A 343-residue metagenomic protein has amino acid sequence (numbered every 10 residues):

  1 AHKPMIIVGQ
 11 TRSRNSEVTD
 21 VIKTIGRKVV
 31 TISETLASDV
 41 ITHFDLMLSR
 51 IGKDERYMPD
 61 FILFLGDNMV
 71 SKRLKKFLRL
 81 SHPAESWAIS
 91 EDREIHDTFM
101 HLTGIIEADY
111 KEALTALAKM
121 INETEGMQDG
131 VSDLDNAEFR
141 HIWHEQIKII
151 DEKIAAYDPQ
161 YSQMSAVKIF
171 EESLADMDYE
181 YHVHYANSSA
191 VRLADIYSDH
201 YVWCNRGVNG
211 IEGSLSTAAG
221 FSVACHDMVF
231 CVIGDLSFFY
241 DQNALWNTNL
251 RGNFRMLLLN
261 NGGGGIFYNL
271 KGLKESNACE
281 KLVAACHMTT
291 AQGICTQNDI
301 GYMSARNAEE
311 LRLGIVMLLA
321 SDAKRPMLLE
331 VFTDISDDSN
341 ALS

Functional and structural regions predicted by a protein language model:
H2-R14, I154-Q160: Active-site donor-nucleotide binding/catalytic segment of nucleotide-sugar enzymes
K3-M5, F61, H182, M228-F230: Structural motif
V8-W87, D199-C225, F239-N243, R306-N307: Glycine-rich, anion-gripping cofactor-binding loops and their flanking helix/strand elements in enzyme active sites
Q10-R12, L36-A37, G66-V70, D92 (+5 more regions): Short glycine-rich anion-binding loops that position phosphate/pyrophosphate groups of nucleotides and phosphorylated
I32-I142, T248, M256, L270-K271: Glycine-rich, acidic loop regions that bind phosphate or pyrophosphate groups
I142-H226: Active-site diphosphate/adenylate-binding microenvironment
D195-S343: Thiamine diphosphate
